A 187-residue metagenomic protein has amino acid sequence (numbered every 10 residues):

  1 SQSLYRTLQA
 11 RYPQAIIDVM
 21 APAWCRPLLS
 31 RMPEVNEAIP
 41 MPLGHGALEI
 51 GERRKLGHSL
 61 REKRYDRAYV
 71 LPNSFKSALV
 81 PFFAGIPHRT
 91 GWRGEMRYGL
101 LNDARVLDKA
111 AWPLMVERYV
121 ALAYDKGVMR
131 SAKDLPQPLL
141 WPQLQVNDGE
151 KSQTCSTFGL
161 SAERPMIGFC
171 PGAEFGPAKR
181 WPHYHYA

Functional and structural regions predicted by a protein language model:
S1-A187: Catalytic machinery of carbohydrate-active enzymes, primarily nucleotide-sugar-dependent glycosyltransferases
